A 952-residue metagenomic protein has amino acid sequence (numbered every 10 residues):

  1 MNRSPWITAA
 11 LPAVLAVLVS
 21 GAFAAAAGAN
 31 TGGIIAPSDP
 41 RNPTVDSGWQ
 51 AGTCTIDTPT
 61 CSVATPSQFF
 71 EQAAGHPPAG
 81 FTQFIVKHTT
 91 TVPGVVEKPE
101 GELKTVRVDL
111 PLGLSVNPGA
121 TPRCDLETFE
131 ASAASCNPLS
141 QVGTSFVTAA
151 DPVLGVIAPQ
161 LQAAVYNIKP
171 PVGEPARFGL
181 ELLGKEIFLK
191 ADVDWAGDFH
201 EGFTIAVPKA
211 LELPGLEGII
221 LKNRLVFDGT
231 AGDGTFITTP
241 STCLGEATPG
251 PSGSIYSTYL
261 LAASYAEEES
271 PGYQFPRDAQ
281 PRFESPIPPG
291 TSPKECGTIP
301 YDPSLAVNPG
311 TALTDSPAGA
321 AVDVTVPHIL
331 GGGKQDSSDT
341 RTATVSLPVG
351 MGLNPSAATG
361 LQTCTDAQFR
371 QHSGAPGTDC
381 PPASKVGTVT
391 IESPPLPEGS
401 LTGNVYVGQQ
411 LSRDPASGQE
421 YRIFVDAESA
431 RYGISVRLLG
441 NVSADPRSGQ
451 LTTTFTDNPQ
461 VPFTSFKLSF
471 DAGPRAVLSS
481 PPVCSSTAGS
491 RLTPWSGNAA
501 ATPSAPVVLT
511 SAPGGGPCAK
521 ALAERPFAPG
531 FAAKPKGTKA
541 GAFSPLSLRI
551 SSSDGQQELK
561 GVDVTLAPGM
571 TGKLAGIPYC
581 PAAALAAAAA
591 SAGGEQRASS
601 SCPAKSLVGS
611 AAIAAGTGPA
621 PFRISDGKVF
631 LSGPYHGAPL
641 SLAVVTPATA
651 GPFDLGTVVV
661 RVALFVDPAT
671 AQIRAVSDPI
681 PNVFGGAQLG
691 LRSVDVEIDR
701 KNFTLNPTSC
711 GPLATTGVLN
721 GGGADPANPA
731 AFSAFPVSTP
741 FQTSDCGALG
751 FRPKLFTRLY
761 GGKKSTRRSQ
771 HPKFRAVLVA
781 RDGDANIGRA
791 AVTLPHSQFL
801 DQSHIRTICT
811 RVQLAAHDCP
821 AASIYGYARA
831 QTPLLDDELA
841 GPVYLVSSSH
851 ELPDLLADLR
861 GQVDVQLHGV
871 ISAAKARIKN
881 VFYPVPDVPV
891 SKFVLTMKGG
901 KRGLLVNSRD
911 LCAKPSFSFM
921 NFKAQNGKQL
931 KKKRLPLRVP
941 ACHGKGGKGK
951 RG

Functional and structural regions predicted by a protein language model:
M1-A13: N-terminal export and membrane-targeting signals
A10-A22: Bacterial N-terminal signal peptides
A27-G952: Ser/Thr/Pro/Gly-rich, low-complexity intrinsically disordered stalk/linker tracts of secreted and surface-exposed
